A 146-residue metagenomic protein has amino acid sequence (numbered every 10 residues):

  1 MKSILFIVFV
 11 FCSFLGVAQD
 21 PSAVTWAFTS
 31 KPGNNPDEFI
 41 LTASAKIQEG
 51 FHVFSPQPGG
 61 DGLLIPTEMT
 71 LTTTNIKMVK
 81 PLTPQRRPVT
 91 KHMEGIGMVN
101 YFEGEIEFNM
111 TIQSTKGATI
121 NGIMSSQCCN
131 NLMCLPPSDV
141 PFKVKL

Functional and structural regions predicted by a protein language model:
M1-L5: Positively charged n-region of N-terminal signal peptides that target proteins for export
F6-F11: Hydrophobic helical h-region of N-terminal Sec-dependent signal peptides in bacterial secretory/periplasmic proteins
S13-L15: N-terminal signal peptide c-region/cleavage motif recognized by signal peptidases
Q19-L146: Extracellular/lumen-exposed scaffold segments
